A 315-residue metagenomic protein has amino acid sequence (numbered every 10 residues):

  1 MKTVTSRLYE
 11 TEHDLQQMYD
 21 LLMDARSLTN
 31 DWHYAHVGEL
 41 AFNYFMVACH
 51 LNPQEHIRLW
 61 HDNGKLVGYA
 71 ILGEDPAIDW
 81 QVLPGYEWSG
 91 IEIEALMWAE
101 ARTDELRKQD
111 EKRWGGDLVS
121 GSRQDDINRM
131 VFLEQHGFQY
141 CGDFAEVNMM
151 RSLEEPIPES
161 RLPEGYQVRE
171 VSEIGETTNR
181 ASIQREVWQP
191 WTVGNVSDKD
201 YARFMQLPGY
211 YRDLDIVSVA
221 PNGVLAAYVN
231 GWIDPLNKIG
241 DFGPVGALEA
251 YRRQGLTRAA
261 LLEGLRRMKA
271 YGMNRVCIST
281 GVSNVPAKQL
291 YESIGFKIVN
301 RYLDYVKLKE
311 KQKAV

Functional and structural regions predicted by a protein language model:
M1-H13, Y19-T29, Q139-Y140, E146-I174 (+1 more regions): Conserved N-terminal entry element of GNAT/NAT acetyltransferase domains
M1-N63, G68-A70, A77, L96-E100: N-terminal charged segments
T29-A48, A70-P76, W188-L248: A conserved beta-strand-loop-helix scaffold within acyl/acetyltransferase catalytic domains
Q54, K65-G68, N222-A227, P286 (+1 more regions): Glycine-rich acetyl-CoA-binding "A-motif" of GNAT/NAT acetyltransferases
A70-E164, D304-K307: Acyl-donor-binding surface of acyltransferase catalytic domains
W88-E105, A247-E249, R253-A270, R275 (+1 more regions): Conserved acetyl-CoA-binding loop-helix of GNAT-fold acetyltransferases
L118-S120, F242, V276-T280: Conserved hydrophobic beta-strand within the GNAT/NAT acetyltransferase core sheet that lines the active-site cleft
R129-L133, Y291, F296: Conserved active-site tyrosine of GNAT-family acetyltransferases
